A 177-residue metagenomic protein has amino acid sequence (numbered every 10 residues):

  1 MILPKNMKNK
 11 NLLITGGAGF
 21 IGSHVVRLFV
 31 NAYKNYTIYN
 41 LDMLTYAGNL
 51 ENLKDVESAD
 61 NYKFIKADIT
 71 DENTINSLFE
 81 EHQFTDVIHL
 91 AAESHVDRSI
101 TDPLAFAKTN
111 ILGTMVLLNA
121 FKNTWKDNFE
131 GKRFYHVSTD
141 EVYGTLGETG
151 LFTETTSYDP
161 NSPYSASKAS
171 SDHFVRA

Functional and structural regions predicted by a protein language model:
M1-A177: N-terminal Rossmann-like NAD(P)+-binding domain of SDR-like oxidoreductases, especially those catalyzing
